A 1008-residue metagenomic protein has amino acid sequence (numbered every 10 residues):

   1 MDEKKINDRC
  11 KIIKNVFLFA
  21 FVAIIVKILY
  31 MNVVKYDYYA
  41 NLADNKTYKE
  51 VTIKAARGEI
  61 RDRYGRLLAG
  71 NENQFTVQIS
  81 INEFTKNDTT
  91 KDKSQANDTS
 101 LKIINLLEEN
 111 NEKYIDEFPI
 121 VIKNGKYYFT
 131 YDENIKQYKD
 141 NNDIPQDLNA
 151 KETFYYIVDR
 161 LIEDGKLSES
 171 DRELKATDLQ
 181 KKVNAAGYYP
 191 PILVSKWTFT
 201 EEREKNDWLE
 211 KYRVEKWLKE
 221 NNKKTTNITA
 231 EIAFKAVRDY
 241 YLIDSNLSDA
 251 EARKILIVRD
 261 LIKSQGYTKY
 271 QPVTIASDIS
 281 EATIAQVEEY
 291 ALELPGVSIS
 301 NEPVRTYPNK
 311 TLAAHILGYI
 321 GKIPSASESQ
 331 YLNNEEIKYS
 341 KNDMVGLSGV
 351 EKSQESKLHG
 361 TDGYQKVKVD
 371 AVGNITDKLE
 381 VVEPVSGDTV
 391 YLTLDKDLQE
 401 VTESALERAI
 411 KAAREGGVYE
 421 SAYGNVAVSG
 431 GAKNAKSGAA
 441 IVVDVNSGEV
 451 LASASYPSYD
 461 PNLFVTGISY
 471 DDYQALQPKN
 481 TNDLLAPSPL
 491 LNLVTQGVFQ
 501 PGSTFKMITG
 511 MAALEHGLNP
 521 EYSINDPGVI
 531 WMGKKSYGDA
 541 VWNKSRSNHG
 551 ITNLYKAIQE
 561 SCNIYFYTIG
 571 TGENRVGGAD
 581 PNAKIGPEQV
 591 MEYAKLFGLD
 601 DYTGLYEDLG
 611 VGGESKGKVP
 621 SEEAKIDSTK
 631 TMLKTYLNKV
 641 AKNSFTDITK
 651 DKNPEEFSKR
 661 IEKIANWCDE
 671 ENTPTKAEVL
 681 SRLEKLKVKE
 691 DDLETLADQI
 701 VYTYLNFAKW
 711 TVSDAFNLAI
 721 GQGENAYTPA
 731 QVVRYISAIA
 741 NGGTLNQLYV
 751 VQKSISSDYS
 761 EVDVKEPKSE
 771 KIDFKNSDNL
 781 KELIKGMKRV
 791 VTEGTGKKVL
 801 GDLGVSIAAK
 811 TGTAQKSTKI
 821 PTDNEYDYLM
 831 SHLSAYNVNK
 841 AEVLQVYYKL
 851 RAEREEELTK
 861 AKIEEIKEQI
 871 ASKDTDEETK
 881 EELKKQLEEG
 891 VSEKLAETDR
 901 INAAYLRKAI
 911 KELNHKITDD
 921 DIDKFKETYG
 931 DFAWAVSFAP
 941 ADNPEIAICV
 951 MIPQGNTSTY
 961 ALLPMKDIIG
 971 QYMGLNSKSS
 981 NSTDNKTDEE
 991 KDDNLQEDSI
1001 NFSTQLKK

Functional and structural regions predicted by a protein language model:
M1-V385, K396-E400, L406-A439, V445 (+8 more regions): Membrane-proximal periplasmic segments of bacterial cell-envelope enzymes, especially penicillin-binding proteins
V33, I410, A740-G743, Y972-N976: Short, hydrophobic alpha-helical segments
A69, F75, K368-E383, L394 (+4 more regions): Beta-lactam-recognizing serine transpeptidase/beta-lactamase-like catalytic domain environment
A96, D395, Q399, V732 (+1 more regions): Short, charged, low-complexity patches
V390-Y391: Acyl-group handling in specialized metabolite and lipid biosynthesis
V762-S769, D778, S979, T983-N994: Conserved catalytic/cofactor-binding microenvironments
N943, P953-Y972: Amphipathic oligomerization regions
